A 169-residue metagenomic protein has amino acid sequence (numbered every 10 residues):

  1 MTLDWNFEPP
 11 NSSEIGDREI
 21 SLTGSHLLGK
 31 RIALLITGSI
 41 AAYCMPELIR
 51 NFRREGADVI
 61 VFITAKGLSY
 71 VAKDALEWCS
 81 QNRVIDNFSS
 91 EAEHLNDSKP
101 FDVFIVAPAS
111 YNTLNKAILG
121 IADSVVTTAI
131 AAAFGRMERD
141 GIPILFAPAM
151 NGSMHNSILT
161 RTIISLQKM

Functional and structural regions predicted by a protein language model:
T2-M169: A cross-family phosphate/adenosyl-ligand binding-site feature
